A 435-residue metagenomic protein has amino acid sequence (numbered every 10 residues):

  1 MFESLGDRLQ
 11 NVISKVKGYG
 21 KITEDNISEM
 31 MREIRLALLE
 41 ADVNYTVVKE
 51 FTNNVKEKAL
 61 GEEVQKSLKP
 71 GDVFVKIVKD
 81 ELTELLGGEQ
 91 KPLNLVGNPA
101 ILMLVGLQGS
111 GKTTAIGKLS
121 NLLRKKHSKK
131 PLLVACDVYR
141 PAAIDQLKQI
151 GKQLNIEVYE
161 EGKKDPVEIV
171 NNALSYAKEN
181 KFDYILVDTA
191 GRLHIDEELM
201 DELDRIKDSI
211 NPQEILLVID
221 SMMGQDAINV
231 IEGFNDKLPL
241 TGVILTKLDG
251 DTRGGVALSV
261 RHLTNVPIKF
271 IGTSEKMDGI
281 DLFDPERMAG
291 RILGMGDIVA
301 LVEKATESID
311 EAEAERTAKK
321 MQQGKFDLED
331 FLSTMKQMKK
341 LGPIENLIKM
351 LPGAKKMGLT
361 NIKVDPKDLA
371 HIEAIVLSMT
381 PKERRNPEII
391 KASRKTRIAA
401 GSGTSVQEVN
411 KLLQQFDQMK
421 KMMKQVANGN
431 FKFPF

Functional and structural regions predicted by a protein language model:
M1, Y19, P92-V96, V105-Q108 (+14 more regions): Replace "in large, NTP-powered and nucleic-acid-processing enzymes" with "in large, NTP-powered factors and other
F2-Y19, T189, R287-F435: Long amphipathic alpha-helical segments used for membrane anchoring, targeting, substrate engagement, or oligomerization
G6-R8, D25-R35, G279-I280, P387-S393: Short acidic alpha-helix initiation/capping motifs at coil-to-helix transition points, especially at protein N-termini
L9-N11, K15-C136, A143-E179, D183-V187: Primarily NTPase-proximal linker/entry elements flanking Walker-type ATP/GTP-binding cores
V16, D42, V78, L107 (+9 more regions): Residue-level signature of catalytic and energy-coupling elements of molecular machines, predominantly ATP/GTP-dependent
K126-L132, L154-V158, D183-I185, I210-I215 (+2 more regions): Short, surface-exposed connector motifs at secondary-structure boundaries
P141-L147, A227-V230: Short, glycine/polar-rich helix-capping loops at beta-to-alpha or helix-loop-helix junctions that flank or form
V170-A173, F182, H194, E198-D208 (+1 more regions): Conserved phosphate-handling catalytic cores of large alpha/beta enzymes
